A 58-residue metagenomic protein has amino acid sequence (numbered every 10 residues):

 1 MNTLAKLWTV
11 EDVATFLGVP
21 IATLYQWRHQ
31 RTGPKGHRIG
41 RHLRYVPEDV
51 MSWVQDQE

Functional and structural regions predicted by a protein language model:
M1-Q26, Q57: Polyanion-binding surface elements
L7-V10, K35-E58: Short helix-start
H29-Q30, Q55: Residue-level detection of the helix-turn-helix DNA-binding "recognition helix"
